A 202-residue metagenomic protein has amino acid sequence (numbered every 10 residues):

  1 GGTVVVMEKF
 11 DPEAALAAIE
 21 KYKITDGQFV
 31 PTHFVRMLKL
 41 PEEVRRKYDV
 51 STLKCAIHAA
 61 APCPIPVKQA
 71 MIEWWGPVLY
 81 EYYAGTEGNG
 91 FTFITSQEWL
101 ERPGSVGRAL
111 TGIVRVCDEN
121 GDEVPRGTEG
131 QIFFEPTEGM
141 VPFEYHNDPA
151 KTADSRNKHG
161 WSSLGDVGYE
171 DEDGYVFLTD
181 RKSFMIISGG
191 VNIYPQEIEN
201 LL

Functional and structural regions predicted by a protein language model:
G2-V4, L16, E20-F29, L38-R102 (+2 more regions): Gly/Ser/Thr-rich phosphate-binding loop
G2-Y22, T32-H33, I193-I198: ATP-dependent adenylate-forming carboxylate-activation enzymes
E8, A70, H146: Ligand-binding pocket scaffold of soluble enzyme catalytic domains
I19, G27-V30, V114, N120 (+4 more regions): AMP-binding/adenylate-forming catalytic core of the ANL superfamily
T32-V35, A61-P62, T137-M140: Alpha-helix/helix-capping structural signal
V35, Q69, G104, A150 (+1 more regions): Active-site phosphate/pyrophosphate- and oxyanion-stabilizing loops and adjacent acidic/basic residues in soluble
V106-G107, P125-T128, F143-N147: Active-site glycine/GP-rich loop and adjacent strand/helix microenvironment that borders small-molecule binding pockets
